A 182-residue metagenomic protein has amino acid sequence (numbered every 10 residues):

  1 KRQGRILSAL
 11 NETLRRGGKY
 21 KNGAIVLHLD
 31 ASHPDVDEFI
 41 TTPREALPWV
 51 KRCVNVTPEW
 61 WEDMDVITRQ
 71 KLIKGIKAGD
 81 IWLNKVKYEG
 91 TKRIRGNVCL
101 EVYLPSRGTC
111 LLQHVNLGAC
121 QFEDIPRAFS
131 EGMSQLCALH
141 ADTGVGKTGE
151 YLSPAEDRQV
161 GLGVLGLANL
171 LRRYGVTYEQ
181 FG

Functional and structural regions predicted by a protein language model:
K1-Q3, L14-G17, G75-Y174: Function-dense linear segments that define catalytic or interfacial modules in macromolecule-processing proteins
G4-A9, R16-R93, V164-G182: Conserved, charged catalytic cores of large soluble enzymes
